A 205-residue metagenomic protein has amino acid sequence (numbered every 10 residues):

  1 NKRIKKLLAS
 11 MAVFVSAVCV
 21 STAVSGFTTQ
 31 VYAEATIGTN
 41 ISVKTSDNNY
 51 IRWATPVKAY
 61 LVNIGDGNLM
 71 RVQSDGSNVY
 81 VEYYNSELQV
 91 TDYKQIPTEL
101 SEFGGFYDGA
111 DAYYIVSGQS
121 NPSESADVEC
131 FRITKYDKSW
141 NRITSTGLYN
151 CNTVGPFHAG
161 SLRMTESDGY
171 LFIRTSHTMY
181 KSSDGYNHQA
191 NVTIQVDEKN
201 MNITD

Functional and structural regions predicted by a protein language model:
V18-A35: Sec-dependent signal peptide cleavage junction
N40-R52, Y93-E99, S145-F157, N202-D205: Short loop/turn motifs that cap or connect beta-strands within the blades of beta-propeller-type repeat domains
K44-V79, T98-L100: Beta-strand-rich domains and repeat architectures in extracellular enzymes and scaffolds, especially beta-propellers
R52-N63, E99-G109, T153-M164: Repeated scaffold domains used in trafficking and secretory/extracellular systems, primarily beta-propellers
G65-R71, D111-V116, G169-R174: Entry beta-strands of beta-propeller and related beta-repeat scaffolds
D75-N78, Q119-S125, T178-D184: Short glycine/acidic-enriched loop and turn motifs that connect beta-strands
V81-Y84, V128-W140, Y186-M201: Beta-propeller blade signature
E129-C130, R142-S167, S176-S183, N187-A190: Asp-box/WD-like beta-propeller blade repeats and closely related beta-sheet repeat scaffolds
